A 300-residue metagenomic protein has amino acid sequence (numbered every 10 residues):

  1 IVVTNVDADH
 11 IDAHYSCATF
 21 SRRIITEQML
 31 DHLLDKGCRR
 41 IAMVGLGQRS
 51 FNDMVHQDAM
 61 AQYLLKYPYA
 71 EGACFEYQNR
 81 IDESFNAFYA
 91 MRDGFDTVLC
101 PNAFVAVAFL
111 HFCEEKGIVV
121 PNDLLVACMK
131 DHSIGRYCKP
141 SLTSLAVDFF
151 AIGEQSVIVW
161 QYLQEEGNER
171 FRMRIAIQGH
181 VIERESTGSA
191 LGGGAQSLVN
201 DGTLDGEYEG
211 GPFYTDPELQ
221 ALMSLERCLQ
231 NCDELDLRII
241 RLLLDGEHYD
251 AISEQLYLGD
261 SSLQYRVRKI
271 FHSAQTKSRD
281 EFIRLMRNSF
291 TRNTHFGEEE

Functional and structural regions predicted by a protein language model:
I1-L237, R241-D250, E254-D260, Q264-H272 (+1 more regions): Bacterial carbohydrate/catabolite-sensing allosteric modules
